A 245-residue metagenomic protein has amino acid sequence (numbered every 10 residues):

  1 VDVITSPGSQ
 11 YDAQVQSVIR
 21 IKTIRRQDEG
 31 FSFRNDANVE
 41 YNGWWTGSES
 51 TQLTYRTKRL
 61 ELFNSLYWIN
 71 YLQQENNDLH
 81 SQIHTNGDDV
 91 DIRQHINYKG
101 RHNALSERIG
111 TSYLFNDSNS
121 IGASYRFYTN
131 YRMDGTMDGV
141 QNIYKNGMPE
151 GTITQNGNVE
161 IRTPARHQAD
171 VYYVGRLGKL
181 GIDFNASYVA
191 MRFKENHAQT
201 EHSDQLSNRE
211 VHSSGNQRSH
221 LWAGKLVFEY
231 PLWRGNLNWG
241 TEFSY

Functional and structural regions predicted by a protein language model:
V3, A13-D36, E49: N-terminal periplasmic accessory domains that precede and gate Gram-negative outer-membrane beta-barrel machines
V3-I4, S32-D36, D89-H95, P149-G157 (+2 more regions): Extracytoplasmic loops and strand-loop junctions of Gram-negative outer membrane beta-barrel proteins
V3-S6, I69, Y128, S244: An acidic- and aromatic-residue-enriched active-site/binding cleft used to recognize and process polar
S6-G8, I24-R26, E40, K58 (+1 more regions): Solvent-exposed coil/turn segments that connect beta secondary-structure elements in extracytoplasmic/periplasmic
Q14, S48, E75-D88, D134-G151 (+1 more regions): Outer-membrane beta-barrel translocator domains and adjoining extracellular loop/strand segments of Gram-negative
T23-A37, A104-I109, N130, D134-N142 (+2 more regions): Surface-exposed extracellular loop regions of Gram-negative outer-membrane beta-barrel proteins
W44-N76, D88-G135, H167: Transmembrane beta-barrel wall of Gram-negative outer-membrane proteins
S106-R132, N156-Y245: Face-selective signature of the C-terminal outer-membrane beta-barrel domain
